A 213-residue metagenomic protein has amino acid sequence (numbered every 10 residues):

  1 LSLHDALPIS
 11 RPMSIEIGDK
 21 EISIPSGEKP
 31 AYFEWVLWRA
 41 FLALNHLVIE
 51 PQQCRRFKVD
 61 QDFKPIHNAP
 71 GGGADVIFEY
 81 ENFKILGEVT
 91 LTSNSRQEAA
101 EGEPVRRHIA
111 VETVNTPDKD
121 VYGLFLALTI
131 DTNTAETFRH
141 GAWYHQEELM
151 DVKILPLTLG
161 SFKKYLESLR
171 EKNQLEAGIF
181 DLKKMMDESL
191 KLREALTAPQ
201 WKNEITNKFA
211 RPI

Functional and structural regions predicted by a protein language model:
S2-I213: Catalytic core segments in nucleotide and nucleic-acid processing enzymes
